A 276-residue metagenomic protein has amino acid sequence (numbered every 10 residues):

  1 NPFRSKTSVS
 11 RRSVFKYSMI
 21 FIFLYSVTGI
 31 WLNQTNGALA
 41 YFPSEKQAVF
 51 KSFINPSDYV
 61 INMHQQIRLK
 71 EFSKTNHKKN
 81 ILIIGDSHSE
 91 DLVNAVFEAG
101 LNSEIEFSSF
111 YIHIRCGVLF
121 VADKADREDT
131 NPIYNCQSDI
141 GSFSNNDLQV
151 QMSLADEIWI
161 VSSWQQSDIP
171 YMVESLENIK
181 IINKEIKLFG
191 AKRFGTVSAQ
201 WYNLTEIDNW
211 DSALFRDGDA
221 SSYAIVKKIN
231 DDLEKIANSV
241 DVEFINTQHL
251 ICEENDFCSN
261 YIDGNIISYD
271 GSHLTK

Functional and structural regions predicted by a protein language model:
N1-K276: Extracellular/periplasmic envelope-modification machinery, especially enzymes that add or remove acyl/ester groups on
